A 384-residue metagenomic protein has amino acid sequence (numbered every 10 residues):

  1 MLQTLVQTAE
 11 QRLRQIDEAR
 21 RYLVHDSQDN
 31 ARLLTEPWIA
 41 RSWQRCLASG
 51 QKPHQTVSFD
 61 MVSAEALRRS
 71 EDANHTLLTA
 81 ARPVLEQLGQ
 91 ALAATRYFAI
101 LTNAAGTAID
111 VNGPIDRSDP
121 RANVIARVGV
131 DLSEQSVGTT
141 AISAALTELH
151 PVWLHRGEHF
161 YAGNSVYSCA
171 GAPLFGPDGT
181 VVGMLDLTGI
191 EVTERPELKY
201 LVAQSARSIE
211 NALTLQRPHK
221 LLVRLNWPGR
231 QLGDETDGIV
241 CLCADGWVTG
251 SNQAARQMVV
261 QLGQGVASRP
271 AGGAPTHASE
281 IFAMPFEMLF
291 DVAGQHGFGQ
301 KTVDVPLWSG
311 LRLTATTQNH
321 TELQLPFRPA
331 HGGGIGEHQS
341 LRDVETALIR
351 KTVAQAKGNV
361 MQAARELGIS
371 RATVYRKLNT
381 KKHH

Functional and structural regions predicted by a protein language model:
M1-Q135, T140-R156, V166, F175-D237 (+1 more regions): Intrinsically disordered, low-complexity terminal regulatory regions
N103, N112, G250-G263: N-terminal capping loop/helix in small sensory signaling domains highlighted by a polar->aromatic N-x2-3-F motif
P114-R117, R121, V259-S268: PAS/PAS-like sensory domain cap-loop motif
G157-E158, Y167-G171, H277-I335: PAS-family sensory/regulatory modules and their coupling/dimerization elements
Q264, E287-F290, Q362: Phosphate-binding active sites in nucleotide-utilizing proteins
S268-P270, P275-E280: C-terminal structured domains
I335-H384: Bacterial C-terminal helix-turn-helix
